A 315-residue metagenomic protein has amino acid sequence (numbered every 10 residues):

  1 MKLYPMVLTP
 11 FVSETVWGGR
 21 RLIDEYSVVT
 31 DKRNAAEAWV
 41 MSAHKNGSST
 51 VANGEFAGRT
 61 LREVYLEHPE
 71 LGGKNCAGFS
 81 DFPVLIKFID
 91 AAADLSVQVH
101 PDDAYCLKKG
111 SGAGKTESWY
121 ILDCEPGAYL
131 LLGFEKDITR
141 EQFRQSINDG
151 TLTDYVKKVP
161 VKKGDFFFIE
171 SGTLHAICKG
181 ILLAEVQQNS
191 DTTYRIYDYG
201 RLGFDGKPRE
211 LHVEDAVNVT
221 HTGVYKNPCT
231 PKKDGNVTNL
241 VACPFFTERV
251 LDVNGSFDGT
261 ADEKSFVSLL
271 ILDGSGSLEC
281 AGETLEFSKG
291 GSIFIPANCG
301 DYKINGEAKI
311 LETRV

Functional and structural regions predicted by a protein language model:
M1-I138, D198-P228, E248: Transition-metal
D81, I89-D94, D103, A113 (+5 more regions): Ligand-binding loop in jelly-roll beta-barrel domains
I86-K87, L95, E117-Y120, K158-V159 (+4 more regions): His/acidic/aromatic-lined binding-pocket segments of jelly-roll/cupin-type domains and related regulatory beta-sandwich
D123-A128, D137, P160-E170, A176-C178: Secondary-structure boundary elements
Q145-T153, D273-S277: Short, structured beta-strand/loop micro-motifs enriched in basic residues and often containing a Trp
D149-Y155, F166-F168, T173-Y225: An exposed, glycine/acidic-rich loop-and-rim segment of catalytic or binding clefts
V156-F168, L182, A281-C299: Short acidic-glycine-tyrosine-enriched beta hairpin
C229-G291: Acidic/His-leaning functional-site neighborhoods
